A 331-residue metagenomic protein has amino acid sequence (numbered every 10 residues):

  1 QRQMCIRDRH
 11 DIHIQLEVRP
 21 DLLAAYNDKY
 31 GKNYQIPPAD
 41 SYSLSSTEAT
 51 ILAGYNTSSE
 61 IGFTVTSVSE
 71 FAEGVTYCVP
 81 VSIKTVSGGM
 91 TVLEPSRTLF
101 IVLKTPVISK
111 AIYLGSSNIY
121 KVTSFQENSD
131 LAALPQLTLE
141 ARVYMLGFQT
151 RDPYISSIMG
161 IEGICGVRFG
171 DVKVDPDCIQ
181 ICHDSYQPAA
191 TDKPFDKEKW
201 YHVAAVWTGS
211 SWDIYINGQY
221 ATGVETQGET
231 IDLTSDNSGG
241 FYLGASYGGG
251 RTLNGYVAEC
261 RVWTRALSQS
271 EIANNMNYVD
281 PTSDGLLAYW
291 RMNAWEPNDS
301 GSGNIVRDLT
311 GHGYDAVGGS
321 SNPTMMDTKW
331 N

Functional and structural regions predicted by a protein language model:
R2-I6: Short, small-residue-biased leader/transition segments that mark boundaries at the very start of proteins
A24-A49: Short beta-strand and strand-turn-strand segments in soluble, beta-rich domains
R97-G115, V279-N331: Extracytoplasmic low-complexity segments
K104-L114, L146, R168-E229, N322-N331: Extracellular glycan-interaction surfaces
V107-C178, L267-E271: Extracellular glycan-recognition modules
F125-L139, D192-Y201, G250-Y256, D280-L286: Extracellular/lumenal carbohydrate-interaction signature centered on repeated Trp-anchored short motifs
L137-G147, R251-N275, L287-P297: Extracellular, beta-strand-rich glycan-interacting domains
S235-A258, A273-Y278, N331: Extracellular glycan-interaction patches encoded by glycine-rich segments
